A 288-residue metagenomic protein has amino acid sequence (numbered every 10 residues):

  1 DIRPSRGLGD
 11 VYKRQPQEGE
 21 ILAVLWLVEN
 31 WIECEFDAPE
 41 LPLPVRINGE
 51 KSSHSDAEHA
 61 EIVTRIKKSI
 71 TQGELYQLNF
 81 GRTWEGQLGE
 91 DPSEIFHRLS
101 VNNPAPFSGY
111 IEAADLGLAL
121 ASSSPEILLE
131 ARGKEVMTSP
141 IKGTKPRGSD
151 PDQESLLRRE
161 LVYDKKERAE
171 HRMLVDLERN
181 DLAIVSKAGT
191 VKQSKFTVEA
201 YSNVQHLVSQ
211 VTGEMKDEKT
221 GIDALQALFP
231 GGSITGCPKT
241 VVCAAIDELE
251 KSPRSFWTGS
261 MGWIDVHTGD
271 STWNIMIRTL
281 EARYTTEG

Functional and structural regions predicted by a protein language model:
R6, D10-G288: Extended alpha-helical targeting/anchoring segments, especially N-terminal organellar/secretory targeting helices
